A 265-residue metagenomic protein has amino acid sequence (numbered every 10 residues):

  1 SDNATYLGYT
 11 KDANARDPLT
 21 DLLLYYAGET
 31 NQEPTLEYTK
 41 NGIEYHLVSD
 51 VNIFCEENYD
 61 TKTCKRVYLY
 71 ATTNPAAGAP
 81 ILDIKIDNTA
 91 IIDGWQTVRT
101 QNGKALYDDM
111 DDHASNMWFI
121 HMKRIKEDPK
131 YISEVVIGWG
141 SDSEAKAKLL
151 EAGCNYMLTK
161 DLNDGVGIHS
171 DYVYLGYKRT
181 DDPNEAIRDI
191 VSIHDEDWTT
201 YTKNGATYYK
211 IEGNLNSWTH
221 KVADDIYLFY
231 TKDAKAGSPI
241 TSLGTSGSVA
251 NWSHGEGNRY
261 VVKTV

Functional and structural regions predicted by a protein language model:
S1-V265: Peripheral, non-catalytic segments of secretory and membrane proteins
